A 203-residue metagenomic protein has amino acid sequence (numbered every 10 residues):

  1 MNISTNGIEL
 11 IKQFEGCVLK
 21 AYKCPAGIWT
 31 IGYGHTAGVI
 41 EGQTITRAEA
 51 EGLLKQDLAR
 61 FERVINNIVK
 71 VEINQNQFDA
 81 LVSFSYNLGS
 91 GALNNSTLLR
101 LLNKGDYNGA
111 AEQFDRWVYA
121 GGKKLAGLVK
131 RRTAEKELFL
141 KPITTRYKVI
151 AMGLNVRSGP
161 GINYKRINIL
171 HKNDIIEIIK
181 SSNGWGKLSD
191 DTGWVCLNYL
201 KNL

Functional and structural regions predicted by a protein language model:
M1-K20, A26, H35-V39, I45-L58 (+4 more regions): Long, amphipathic alpha-helical surface segments
I11, Q77-S85, Q113-D115: Short alpha-helical scaffolding segments that buttress acidic/His motifs in well-ordered protein cores
I31-G34, V82-Y86, L99-N103, D174: Amphipathic alpha-helical segments that form the core helices of the histone-fold
N67-A80: Short, structured surface segments that line ligand/substrate-binding pockets
L81-S90, W117-A120, D190: Acidic helix/loop microenvironments that form the catalytic cleft of cell-wall polysaccharide enzymes
T145-N155: Short, basic/aromatic beta-hairpin or loop at an interaction surface
P160-K165: Short alpha-helix capping/helix-loop boundary micro-motifs
I167-N202: SH3/SH3-like beta-barrel superfamily modules
